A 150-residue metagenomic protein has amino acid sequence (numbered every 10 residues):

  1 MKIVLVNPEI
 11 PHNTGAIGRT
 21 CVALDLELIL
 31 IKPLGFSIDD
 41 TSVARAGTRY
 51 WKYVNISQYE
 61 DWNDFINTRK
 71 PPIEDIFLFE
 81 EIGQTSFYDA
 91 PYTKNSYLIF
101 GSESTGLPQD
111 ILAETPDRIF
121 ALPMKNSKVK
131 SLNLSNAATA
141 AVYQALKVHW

Functional and structural regions predicted by a protein language model:
M1-W150: Post-transcriptional modification and biogenesis factors for structured RNAs of the translation apparatus
